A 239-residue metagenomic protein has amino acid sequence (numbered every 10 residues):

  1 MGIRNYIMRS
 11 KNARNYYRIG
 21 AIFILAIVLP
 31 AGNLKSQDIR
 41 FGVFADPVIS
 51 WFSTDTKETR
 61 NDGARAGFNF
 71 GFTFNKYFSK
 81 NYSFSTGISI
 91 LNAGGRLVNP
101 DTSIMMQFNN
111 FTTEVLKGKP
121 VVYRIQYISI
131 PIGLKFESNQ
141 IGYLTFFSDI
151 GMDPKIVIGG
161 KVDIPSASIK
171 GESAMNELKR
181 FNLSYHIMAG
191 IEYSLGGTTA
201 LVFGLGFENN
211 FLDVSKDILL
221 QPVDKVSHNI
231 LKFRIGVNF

Functional and structural regions predicted by a protein language model:
M1-F44, I235-F239: Bacterial Sec-dependent N-terminal signal peptides
L34-N75, N238: Short glycine/proline- and aromatic-enriched beta-strand/turn motifs that initiate or cap beta-hairpins
S36-F44, G67, S83, I125-S129 (+4 more regions): Outer-membrane beta-barrel architecture
D38-I39, I49, N75-D163, G197 (+1 more regions): Gram-negative (and chloroplast) outer-membrane scaffold detector with strong preference for beta-barrel transmembrane
F52-A64, A93-Q126, K155-N182, D213-I230: Extracellular/periplasm-exposed beta-strand and loop segments of Gram-negative cell-envelope proteins, dominated by
F72, I132, I169-K170: Glycine/charged-rich beta-loop-alpha catalytic/anionic-binding loops adjacent to active sites
R96, N182-F239: Predominantly the C-terminal beta-signal and adjacent terminal strand-loop region of outer-membrane beta-barrel
